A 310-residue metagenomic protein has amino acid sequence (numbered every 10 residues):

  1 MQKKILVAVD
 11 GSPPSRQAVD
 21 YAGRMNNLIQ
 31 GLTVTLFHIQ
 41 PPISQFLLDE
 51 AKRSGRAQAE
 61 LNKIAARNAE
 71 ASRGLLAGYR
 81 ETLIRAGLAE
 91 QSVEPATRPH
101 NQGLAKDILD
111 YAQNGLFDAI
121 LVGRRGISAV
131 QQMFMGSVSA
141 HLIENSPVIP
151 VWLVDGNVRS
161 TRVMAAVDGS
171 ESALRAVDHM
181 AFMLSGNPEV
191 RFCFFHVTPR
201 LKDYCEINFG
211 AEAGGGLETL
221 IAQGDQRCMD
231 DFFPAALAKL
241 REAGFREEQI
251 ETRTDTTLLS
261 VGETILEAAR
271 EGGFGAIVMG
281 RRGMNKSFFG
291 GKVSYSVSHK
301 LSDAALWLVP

Functional and structural regions predicted by a protein language model:
M1, G78-I120, A238-I277: Structural beta-alpha unit
M1-N62, T161-A222, K239-F245, E251 (+1 more regions): Small/aliphatic-rich secondary-structure junction motif
N27, Q113, E144-N145, R270 (+1 more regions): Solvent-exposed polar/charged
A65, A69, R73-E81, Q226 (+1 more regions): Short, surface-exposed alpha-helical segments at coil->helix boundaries
Q102, A119-H141, S160, R270 (+1 more regions): Glycine-rich, Arg-bearing micro-motifs that act as flexible, cationic patches
M135-G156: Short, structured interface segments
I149-V151, S298-P310: Short, flexible loop segments at boundaries between secondary-structure elements
